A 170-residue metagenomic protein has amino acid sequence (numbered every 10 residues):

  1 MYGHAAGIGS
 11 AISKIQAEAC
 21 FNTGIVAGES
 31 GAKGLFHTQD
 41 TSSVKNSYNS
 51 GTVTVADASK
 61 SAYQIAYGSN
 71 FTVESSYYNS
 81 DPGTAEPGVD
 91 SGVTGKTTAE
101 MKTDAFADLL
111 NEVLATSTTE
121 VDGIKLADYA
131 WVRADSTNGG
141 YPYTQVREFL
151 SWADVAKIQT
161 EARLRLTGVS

Functional and structural regions predicted by a protein language model:
M1-S170: Predominantly extracellular beta-rich ligand-binding scaffolds that present long acidic/polar faces for carbohydrate
